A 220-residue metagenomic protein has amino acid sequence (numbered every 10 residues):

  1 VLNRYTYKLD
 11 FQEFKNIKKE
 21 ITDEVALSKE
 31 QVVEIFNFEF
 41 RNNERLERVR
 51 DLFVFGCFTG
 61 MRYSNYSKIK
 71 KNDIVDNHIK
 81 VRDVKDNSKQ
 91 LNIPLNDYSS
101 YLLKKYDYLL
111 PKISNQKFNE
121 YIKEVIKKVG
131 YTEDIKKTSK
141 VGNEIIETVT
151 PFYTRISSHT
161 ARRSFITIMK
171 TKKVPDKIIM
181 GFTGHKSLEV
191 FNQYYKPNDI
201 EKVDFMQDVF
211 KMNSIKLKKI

Functional and structural regions predicted by a protein language model:
V1-N3, L95: Non-catalytic DNA-binding core/recognition domains of DNA-processing enzymes
Y7-Y63, S114-Q116: Basic, Lys/Arg- and aromatic-enriched nucleic-acid-binding interface segment
N16, Q31, T59, K68-L102: Conserved tyrosine-mediated DNA breakage-rejoining catalytic core shared by Y-recombinases
A26, V84-N87, T183-D208: Catalytic-site neighborhood detector that most strongly recognizes the C-terminal catalytic loop/helix of tyrosine
N42, Y108-K112, K123-G181: Short, basic (Lys/Arg/His-rich) helix/loop patches that form interaction surfaces in the mid-to-C-terminal regions
L52-F53, S64-I69, I179: Alpha-helix N-cap/helix-start motif at helix boundaries, enriched for small hydrophobics
N72-N77, T171-Y194, I220: Short, polar N-cap/turn motifs at the start of nucleic acid-interacting alpha helices
E120, Y131, I135, D208-I220: C-terminal secondary-structure termini that scaffold catalytic or DNA-interacting sites
